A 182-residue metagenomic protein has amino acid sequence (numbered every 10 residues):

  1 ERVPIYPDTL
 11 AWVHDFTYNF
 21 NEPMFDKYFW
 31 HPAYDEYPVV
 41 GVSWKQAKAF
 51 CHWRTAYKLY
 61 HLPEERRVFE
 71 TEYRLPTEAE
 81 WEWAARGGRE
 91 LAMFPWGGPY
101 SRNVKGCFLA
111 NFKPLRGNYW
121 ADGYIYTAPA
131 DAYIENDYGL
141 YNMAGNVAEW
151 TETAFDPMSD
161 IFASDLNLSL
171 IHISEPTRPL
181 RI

Functional and structural regions predicted by a protein language model:
P4-L170, S174, R178: Functional-site microenvironments in short loops/helix caps that host divalent-cation chemistry
